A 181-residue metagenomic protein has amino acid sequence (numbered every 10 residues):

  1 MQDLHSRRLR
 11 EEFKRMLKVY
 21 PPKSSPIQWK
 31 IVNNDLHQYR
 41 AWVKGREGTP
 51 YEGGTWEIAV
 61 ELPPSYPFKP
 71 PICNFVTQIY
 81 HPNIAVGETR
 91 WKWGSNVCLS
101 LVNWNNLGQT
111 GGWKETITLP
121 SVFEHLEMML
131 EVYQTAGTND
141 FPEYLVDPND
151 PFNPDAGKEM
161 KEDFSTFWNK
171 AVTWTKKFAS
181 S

Functional and structural regions predicted by a protein language model:
M1-L9, I72-S181: Domain-scale recognition of soluble eukaryotic interaction modules
M1-T49, S165-S181: Start-of-domain signal
L36, F68, K92-G94: Short, solvent-exposed loop/turn segments at the edges of secondary structure
V43-G45, L62, F75: Hydrophobic residues in beta-strands and at strand termini
T49-P50, P64: Short, charge-rich binding segments
E52-T55: Short coil-to-beta-strand transition motifs
E61-P70: Proline-anchored loop/turn motifs at beta-strand termini and strand-loop-strand connectors
